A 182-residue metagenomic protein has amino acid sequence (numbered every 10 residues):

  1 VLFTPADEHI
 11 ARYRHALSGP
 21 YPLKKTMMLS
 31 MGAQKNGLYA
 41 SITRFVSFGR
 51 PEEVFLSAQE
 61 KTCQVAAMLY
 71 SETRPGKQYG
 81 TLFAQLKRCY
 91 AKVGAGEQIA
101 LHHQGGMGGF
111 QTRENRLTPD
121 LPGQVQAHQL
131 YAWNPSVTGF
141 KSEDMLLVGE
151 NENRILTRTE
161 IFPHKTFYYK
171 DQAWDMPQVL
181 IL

Functional and structural regions predicted by a protein language model:
V1-L182: Active-site neighborhoods and metal-handling regions in enzymes and metal-associated proteins
